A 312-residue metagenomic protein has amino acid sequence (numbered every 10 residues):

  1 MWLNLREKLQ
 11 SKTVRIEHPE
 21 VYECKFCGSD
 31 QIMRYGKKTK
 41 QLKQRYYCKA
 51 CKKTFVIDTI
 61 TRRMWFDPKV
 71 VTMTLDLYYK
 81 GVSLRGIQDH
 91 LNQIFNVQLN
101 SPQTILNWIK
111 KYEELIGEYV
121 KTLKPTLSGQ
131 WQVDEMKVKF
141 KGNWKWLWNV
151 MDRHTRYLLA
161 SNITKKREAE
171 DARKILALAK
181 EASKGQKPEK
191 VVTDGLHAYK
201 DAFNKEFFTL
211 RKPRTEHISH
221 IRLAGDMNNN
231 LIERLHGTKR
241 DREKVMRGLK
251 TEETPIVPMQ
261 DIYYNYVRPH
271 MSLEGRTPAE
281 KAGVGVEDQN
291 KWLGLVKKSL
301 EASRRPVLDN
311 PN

Functional and structural regions predicted by a protein language model:
M1-T54, D58-I60: Short, conserved DNA-binding cores of transcription-related domains
M33, K43-W131, E135-K141, T155-Y157: Short, positively charged, Gly/Tyr-enriched micro-motifs that form contact patches at catalytic or ligand/partner
M64-F66, K111, S161-K184: Active-site beta-loop-alpha junctions of metal-dependent nucleic acid enzymes, especially the RNase H-like/DDE
N143, Y199-K205: A short acidic (Asp/Glu
N143-N149: Short glycine-rich loop/turn motifs
K187-Y199: Acidic/histidine-rich, metal-coordinating catalytic segments
S219-D241: RNase H-like two-metal-ion nuclease catalytic core shared by retroviral integrases and related mobile-element nucleases
V245-N312: C-terminal domain-tail junction helix/linker
